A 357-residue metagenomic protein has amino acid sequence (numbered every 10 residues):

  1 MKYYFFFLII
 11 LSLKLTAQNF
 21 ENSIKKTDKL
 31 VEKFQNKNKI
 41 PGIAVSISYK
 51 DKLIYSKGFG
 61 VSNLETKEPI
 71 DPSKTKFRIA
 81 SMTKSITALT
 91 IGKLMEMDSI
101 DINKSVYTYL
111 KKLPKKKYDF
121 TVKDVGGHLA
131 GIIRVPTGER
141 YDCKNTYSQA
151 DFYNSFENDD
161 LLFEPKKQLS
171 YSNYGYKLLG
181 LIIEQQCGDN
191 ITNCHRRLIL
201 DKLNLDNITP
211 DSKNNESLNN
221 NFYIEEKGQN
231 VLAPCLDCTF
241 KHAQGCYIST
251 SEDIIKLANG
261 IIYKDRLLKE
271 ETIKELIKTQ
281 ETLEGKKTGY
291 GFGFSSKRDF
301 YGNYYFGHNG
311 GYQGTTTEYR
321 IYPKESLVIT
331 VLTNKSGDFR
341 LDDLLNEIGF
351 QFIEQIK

Functional and structural regions predicted by a protein language model:
M1-N22: Bacterial Sec-dependent N-terminal signal peptides
F20-F77, D101-K104, N158-D159, I353: Short, conserved catalytic-motif segment at the N-terminal edge
N22, K26-K33, G42, S81 (+15 more regions): Extracytoplasmic/secreted proteins, especially bacterial periplasmic and envelope-associated proteins
F34-A44, T66-D124, F163-Y174, H242-G245 (+2 more regions): Short active-site loop at a secondary-structure junction that contains or immediately precedes the catalytic residue(s)
K52-L53, S99, Q229, L327: Residue-level signal for well-ordered, solvent-exposed loop/turn and beta-edge residues enriched in charged/polar side
F59, K117-G311: Short, surface-exposed loop or secondary-structure junction motifs that flank catalytic or metal-binding residues
T239-I248, F306-D338: Glycine-rich phosphate/pyrophosphate-binding beta-alpha loops
D299, K335-K357: Short, gly/Ser/Thr-rich active-site loops of penicillin-recognizing serine hydrolases
